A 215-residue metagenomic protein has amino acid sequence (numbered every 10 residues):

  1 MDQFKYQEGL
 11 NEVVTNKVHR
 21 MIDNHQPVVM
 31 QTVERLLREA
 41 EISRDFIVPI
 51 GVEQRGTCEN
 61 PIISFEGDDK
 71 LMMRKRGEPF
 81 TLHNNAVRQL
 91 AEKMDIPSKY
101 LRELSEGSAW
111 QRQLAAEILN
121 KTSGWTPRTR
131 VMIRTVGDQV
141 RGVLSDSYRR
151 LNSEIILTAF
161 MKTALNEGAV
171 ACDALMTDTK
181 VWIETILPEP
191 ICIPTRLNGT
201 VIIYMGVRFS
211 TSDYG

Functional and structural regions predicted by a protein language model:
D2-A159, T163, G168: Feature for intrinsically disordered/low-complexity regulatory segments and propeptides
Y148-G215: Intrinsic disorder/low-complexity polar-acidic segments
